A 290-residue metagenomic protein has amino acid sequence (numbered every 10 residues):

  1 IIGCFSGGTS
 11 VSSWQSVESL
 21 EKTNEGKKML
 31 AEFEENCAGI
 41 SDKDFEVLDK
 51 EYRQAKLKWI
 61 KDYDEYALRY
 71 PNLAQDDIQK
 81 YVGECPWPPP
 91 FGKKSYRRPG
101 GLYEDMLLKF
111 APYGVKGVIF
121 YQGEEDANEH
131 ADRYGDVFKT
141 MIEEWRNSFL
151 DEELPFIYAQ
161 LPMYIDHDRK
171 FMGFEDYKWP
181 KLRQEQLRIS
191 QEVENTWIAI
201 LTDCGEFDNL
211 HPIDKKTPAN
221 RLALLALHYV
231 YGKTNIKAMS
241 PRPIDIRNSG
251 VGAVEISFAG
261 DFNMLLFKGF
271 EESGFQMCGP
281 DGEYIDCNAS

Functional and structural regions predicted by a protein language model:
I1-S290: Cell-envelope and extracellular/periplasmic
